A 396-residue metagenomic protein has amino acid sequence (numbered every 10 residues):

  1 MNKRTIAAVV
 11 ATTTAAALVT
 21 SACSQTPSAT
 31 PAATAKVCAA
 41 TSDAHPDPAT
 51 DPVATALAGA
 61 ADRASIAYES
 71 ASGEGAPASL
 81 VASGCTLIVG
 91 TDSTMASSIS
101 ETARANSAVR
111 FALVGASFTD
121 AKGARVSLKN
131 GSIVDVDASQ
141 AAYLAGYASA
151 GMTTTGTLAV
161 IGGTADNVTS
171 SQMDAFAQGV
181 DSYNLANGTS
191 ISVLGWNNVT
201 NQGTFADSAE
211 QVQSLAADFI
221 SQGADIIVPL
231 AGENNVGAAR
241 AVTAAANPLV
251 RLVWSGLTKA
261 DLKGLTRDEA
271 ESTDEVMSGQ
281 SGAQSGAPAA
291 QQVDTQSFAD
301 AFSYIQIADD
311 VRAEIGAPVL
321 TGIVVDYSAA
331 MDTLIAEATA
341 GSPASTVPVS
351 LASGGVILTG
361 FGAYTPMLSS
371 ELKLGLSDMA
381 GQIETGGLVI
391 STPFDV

Functional and structural regions predicted by a protein language model:
M1-V10: Bacterial N-terminal signal peptides that target proteins for export
V19-A22: C-terminal motif of bacterial Sec signal peptides marking the signal peptidase cleavage site
S24-V396: A residue-level marker of the well-folded mature domains of exported/periplasmic proteins
